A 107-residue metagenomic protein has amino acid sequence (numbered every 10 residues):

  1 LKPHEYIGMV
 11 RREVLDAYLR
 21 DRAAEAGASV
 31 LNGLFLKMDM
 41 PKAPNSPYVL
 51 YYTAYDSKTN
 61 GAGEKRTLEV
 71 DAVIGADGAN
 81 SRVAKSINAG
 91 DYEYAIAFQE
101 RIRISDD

Functional and structural regions predicted by a protein language model:
K2-R22: Short beta-strand to alpha-helix junction loop
D21-D107: Predominantly flavin-linked oxidoreductase catalytic cores and closely associated redox partners
